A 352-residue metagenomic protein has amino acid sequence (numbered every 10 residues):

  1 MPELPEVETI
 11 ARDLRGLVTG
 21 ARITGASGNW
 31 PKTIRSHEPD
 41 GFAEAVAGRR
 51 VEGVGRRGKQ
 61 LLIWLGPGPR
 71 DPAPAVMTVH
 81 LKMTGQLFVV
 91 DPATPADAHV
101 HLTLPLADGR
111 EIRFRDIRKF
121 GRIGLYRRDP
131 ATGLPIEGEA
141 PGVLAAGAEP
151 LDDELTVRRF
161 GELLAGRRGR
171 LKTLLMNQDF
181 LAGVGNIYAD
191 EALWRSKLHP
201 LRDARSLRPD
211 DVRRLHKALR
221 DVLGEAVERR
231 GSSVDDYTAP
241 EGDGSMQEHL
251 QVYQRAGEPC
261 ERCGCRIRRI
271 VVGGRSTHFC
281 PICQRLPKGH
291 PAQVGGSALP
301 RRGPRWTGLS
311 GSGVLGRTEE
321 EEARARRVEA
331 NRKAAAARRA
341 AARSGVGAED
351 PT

Functional and structural regions predicted by a protein language model:
M1, G68-A73, D91-T94, D129 (+8 more regions): Intrinsic-disorder/low-complexity coil detector
M1-I123, E349-T352: Surface-exposed binding/hinge segments that line and control ligand-binding clefts or catalytic entry sites
P2, E6, D152, D211: Catalytic cores of large soluble enzymes that bind and process phosphate-bearing ligands
R22-F42, R159-T352: Basic, nucleic-acid-binding surfaces and adjacent catalytic neighborhoods in DNA/RNA-processing proteins
G48, G58, G85, G121 (+7 more regions): Glycine-centered flexibility motif
V51-G55, P105-R110, A131-L134, P141 (+4 more regions): Short, surface-exposed, polar/charged, turn-prone segments marking secondary-structure boundaries
D71-G183, Y188-R195, D203, L215: Phosphate/anion-contacting hairpin/loop surfaces
